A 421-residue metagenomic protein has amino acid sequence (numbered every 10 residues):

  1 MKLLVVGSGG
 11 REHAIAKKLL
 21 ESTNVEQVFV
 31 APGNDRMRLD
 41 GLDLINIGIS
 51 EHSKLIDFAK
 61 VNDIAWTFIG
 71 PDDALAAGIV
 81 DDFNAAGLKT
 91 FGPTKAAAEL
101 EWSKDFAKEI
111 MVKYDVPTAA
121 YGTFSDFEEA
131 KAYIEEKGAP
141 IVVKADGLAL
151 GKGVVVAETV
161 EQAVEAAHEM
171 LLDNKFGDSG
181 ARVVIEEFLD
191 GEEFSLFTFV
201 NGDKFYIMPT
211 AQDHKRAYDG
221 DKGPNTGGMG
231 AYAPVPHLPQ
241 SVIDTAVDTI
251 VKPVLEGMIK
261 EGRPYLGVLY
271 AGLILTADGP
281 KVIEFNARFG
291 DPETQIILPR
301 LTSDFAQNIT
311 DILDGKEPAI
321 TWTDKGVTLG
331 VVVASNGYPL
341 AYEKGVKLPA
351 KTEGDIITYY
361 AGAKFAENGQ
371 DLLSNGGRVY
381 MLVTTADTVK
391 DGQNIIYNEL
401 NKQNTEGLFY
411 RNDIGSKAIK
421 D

Functional and structural regions predicted by a protein language model:
M1-P93: ATP-binding N-terminal substructure of ATP-dependent carboxylate-amine bond-forming enzymes
V5, W102-R182, S241-K252: Active-site nucleotide/adenylate-binding loops and adjacent lid/helix of ATP-dependent enzymes
R38-G41, I56-D57, E99-D105, Y218-D219 (+1 more regions): Short, charged, surface-exposed secondary-structure boundary motifs
F68, A76-T94, E99-T118, G122: Glycine/small-residue-rich loop that forms an oxyanion/phosphate-binding "nest" at active or ligand-binding sites
A157-P292: Internal nucleotide-binding/catalytic subdomain
V247-L269, N286-D355: Active-site "cap" helix and flanking loop/linker of ATP-utilizing ligase/carboxylase catalytic domains
T310-D421: Peripheral (often C-terminal) accessory segments that flank ATP-dependent C-N-forming ligase machineries
